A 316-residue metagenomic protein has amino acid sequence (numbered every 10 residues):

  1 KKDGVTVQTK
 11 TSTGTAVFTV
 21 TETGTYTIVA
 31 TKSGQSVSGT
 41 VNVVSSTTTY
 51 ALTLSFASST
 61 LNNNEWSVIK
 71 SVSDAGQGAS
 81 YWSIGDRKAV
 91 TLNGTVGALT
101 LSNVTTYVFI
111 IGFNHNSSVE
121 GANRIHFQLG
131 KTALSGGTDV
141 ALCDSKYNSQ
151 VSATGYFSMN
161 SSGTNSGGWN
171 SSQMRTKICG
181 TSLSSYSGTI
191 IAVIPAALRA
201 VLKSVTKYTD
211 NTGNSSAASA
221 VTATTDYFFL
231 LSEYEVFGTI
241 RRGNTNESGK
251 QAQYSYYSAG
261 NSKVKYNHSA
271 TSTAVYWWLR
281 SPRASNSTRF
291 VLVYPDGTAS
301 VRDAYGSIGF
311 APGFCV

Functional and structural regions predicted by a protein language model:
D3-A16: Short, acidic Ser/Thr/Gly-rich low-complexity loop/linker segments typical of extracellular and cell-surface proteins
T6, Q35, T48, S102-T106: Short acidic/polar mixed-charge low-complexity motifs
T15-T21, L52: Exposed aromatic-hydrophobic patches
E22-S33: A short, solvent-exposed beta-strand micro-motif common in secreted/extracellular proteins
T23-T25, T47, S307: Extracellular Ig-like/FN3 beta-sandwich strand-entry sites
T31-A57: Structured interaction patches on ligand/partner-binding surfaces of diverse proteins
A57-V316: Collagenous Gly-X-Y triple-helix signature in extracellular proteins
